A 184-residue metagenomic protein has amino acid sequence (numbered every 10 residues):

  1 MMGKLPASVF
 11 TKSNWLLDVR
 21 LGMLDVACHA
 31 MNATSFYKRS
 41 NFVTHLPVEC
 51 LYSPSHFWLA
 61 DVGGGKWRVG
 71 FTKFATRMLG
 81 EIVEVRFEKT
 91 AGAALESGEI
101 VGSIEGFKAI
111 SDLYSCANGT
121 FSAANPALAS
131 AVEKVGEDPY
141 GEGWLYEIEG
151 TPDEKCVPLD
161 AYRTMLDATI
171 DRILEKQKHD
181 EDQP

Functional and structural regions predicted by a protein language model:
N32-S97, E142-T164, D171-P184: Acidic, low-complexity mobile loops and tails
L51, E105, S111-S115: Small beta-strand-rich domains/subdomains or short beta-sheet motifs embedded in larger alpha/beta proteins
L59-D61, F107, A124: Residue-level recognition of beta-strand microenvironments
K89-I104, F121-A123: Short, well-structured beta-strand-loop connectors
I100-G102, G106-A109, A127-L128, P152: Short, charged beta-turn/beta-strand-edge "cap" motif at the junction between a beta-strand and an adjacent loop
S111-E142: Mid-chain, well-packed structural core segment of small domains
